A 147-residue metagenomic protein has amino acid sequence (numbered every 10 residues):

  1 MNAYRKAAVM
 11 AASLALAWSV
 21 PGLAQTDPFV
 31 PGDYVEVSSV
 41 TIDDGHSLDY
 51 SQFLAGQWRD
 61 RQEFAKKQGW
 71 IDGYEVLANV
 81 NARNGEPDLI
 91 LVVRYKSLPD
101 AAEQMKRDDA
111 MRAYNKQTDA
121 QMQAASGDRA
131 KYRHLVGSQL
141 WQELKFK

Functional and structural regions predicted by a protein language model:
M1-M10: Bacterial N-terminal signal peptides that target proteins for export
S19-P21: N-terminal signal peptide c-region/cleavage motif recognized by signal peptidases
A24-P28, L77-V80: Short beta-strand/turn micro-motifs at beta-sheet edges
Q25-D49: Immediate post-signal-peptide N-terminus of mature secreted/exported proteins
T26-F29, D60, F64-D72, V92-Q142: An amphipathic, aromatic/His-enriched active-site/gating alpha helix that lines ligand/cofactor pockets
S38, Y50, L91, A101: Hydrophobic pocket/interface hotspot
D43-I90: N-terminal, post-signal-peptide region of Sec/Tat-exported proteins
F146-K147: Short, solvent-exposed mixed-charge patches
